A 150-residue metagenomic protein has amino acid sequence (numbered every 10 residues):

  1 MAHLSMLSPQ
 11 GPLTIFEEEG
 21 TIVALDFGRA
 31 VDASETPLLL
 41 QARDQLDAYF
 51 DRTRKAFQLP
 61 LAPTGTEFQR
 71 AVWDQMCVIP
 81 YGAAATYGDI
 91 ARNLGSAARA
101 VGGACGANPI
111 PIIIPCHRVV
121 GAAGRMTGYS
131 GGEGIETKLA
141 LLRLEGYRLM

Functional and structural regions predicted by a protein language model:
M1-S96, L144-M150: Basic nucleic-acid-binding alpha-helical/helix-turn surface characteristic of O6-alkylguanine DNA
T21, A122, T137: Residue-level signal for beta-strand positions within conserved beta-sheet cores that form or flank
M76, C116-H117, L141: Structural signal for hydrophobic
G106: Residue-level detection of the helix-turn-helix DNA-binding "recognition helix"
P109, I113: Major-groove DNA-recognition helix of helix-turn-helix-type DNA-binding domains
I114-S130: Charged low-complexity interaction tracts in eukaryotic proteins
R125-M150: …primarily DNA-binding HTH/wHTH and HhH modules…
